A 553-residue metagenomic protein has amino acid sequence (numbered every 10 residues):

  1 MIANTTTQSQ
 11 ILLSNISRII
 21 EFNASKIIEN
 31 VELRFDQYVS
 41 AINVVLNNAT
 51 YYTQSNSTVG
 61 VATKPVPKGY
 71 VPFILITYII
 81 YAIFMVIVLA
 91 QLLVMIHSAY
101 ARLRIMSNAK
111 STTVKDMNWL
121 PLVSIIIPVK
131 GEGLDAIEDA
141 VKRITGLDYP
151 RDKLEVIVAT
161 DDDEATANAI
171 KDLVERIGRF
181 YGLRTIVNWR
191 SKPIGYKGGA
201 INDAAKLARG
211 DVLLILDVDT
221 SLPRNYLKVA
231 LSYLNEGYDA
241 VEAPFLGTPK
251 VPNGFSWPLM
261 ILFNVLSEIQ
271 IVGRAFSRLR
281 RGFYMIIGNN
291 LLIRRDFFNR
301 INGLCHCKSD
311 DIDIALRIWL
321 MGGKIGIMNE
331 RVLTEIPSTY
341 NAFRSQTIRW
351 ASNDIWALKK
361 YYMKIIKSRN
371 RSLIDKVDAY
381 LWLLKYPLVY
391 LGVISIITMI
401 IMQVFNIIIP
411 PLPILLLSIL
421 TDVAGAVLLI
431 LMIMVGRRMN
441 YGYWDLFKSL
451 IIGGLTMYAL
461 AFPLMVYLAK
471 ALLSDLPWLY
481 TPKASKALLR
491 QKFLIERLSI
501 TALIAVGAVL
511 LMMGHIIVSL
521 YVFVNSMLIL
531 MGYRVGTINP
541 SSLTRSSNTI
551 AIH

Functional and structural regions predicted by a protein language model:
A3-S9, L13-W119, K385-I396, M513-N548: N-terminal membrane-anchoring/stem segments of glycan-assembly enzymes
A101-M117, P387-P477, K492-H553: Membrane-embedded multi-pass helical conduit in multi-pass membrane proteins, especially envelope-biosynthetic
L122-I126, E155, D313: Cell-envelope/extracellular polymer assembly enzymes that use nucleotide-activated donors
K142-K153: Short, acidic, metal-binding catalytic loop of nucleotide-sugar glycosyltransferases
A159-I170, S191-I194: A conserved acidic beta->alpha catalytic loop
G178-G182, W189, I194-A204, R209-G210 (+4 more regions): Long helical/loop segments within the catalytic core of UDP-sugar-dependent glycosyltransferases, especially the large
L213: Short aromatic/hydrophobic "clamp" motif used to bind/position activated sugar donors
D217-S221: The conserved acidic donor/metal-binding loop of glycosyltransferases
